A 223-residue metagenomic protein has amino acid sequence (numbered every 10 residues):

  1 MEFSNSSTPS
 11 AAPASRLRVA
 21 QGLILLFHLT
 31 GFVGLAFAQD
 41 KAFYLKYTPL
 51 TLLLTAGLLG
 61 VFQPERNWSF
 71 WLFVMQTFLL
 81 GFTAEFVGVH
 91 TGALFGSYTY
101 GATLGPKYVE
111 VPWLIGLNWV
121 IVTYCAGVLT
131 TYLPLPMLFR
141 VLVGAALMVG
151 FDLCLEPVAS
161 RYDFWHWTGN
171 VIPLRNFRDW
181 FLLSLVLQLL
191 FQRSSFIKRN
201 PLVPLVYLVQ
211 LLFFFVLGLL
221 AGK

Functional and structural regions predicted by a protein language model:
E2-K223: Aromatic-rich, lipid-facing transmembrane alpha helices and their immediate juxtamembrane interface loops in integral
